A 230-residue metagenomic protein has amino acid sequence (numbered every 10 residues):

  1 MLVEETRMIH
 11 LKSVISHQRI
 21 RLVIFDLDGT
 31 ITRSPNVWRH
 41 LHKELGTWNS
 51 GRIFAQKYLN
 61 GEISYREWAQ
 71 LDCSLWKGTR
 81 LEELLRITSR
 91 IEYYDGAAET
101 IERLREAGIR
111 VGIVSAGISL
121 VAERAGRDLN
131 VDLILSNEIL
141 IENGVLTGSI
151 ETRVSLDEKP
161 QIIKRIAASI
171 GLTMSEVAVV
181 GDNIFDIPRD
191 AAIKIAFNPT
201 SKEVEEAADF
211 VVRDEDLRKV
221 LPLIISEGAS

Functional and structural regions predicted by a protein language model:
L2-L71: Active-site neighborhood of HAD-like aspartate-dependent phosphohydrolases
R66-E99: Metal-dependent phosphoesterase signature
L85-A98, V114-A116, S136-N137, I150-D157: Conserved beta-strand/loop elements of the cytosolic catalytic core of P-type E1-E2 ATPases, chiefly in the P-domain
A97-D128, L133-E138, D190: Substrate-recognition element of Asp-dependent hydrolases with the DxDx(T/V) motif
V111, S115-A116, M174-E215: Acidic, Mg2+-coordinating phosphoryl-transfer loop and its flanking beta/alpha structural elements, shared across
R124-V177: Substrate-recognition "cap/lid" segment bordering the active-site pocket of phosphatases
G126-I139, A191-A192, E205-V220: Structural recognition of alpha->loop->beta junctions
D216-S230: C-terminal functional extensions of proteins
